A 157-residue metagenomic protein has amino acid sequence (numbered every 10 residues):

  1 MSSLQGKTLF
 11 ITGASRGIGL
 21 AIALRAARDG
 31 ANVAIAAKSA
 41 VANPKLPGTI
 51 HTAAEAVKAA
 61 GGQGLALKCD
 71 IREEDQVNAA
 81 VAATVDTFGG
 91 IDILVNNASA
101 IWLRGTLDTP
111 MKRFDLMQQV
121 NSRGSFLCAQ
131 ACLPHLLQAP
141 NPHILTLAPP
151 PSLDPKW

Functional and structural regions predicted by a protein language model:
S2-F88, I101-W102, K112: Short-chain dehydrogenase/reductase
I11-T12, N96-N97, P142-P149: Structural signature of the Rossmann-like NAD(P)-dependent dehydrogenase/reductase core
D92-I93: Short SAM/SAH-binding signature in class I
S99-G105, L153-K156: Helix N-cap/beta-alpha junction loops of NAD(P)-dependent oxidoreductase domains
G105-T106, P110-D115: Substrate-binding pocket helix/loop in short-chain dehydrogenase/reductase
A129-Q130: A short, exposed helix-loop element centered on a Lys and neighboring polar residues
L137, L145-W157: Catalytic loop of short-chain dehydrogenase/reductase
